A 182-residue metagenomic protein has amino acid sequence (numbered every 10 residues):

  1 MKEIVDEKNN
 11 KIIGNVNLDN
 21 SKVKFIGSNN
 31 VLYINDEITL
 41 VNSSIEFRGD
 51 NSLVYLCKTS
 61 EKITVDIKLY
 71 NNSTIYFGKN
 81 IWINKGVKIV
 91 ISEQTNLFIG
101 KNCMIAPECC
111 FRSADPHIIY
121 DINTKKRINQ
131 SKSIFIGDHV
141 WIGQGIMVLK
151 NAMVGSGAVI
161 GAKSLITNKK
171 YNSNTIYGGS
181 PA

Functional and structural regions predicted by a protein language model:
M1-T39, S44-D50: Extended, small-residue-rich solenoid/repeat segments and analogous flexible loops that form exposed scaffolds
K11, K24, E46, D138-I142 (+3 more regions): Generic detector of intrinsically disordered, low-complexity, polar/charged segments
N29-A152, S164, K169: Flexible, glycine/small-residue-enriched loop-and-beta-strand segment within the central core of proteins
M153-Y177: C-terminal/domain-terminus segments
